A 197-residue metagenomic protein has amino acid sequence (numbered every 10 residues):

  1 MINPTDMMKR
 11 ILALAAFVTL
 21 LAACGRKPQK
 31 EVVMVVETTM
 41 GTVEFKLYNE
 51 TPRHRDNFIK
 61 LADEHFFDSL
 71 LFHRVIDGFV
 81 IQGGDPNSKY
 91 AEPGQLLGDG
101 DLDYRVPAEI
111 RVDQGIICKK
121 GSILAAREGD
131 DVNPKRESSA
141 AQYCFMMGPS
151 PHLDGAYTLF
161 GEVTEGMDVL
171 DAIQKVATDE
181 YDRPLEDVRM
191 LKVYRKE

Functional and structural regions predicted by a protein language model:
M1-R10: Positively charged n-region of N-terminal signal peptides that target proteins for export
I11-L20: Sec-dependent N-terminal signal peptides
L21-E197: Cyclophilin-like peptidyl-prolyl cis-trans isomerases
